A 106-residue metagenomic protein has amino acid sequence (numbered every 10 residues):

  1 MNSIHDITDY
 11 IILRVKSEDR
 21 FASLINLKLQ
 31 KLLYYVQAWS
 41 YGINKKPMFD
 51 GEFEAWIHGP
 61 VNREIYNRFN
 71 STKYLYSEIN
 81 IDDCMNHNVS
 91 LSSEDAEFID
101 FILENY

Functional and structural regions predicted by a protein language model:
M1-Y106: Domain-edge interaction signal
